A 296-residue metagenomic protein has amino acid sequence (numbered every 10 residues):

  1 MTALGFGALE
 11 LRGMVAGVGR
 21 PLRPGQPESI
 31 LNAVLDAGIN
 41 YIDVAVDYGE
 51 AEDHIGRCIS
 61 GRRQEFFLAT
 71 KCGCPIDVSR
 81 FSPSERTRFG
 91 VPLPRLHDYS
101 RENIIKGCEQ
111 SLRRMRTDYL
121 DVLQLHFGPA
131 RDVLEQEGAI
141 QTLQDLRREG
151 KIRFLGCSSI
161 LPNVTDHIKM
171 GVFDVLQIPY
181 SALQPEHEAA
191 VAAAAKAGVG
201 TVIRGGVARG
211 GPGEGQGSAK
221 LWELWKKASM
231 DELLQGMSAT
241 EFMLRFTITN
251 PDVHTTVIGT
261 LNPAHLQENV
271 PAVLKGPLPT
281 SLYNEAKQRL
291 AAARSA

Functional and structural regions predicted by a protein language model:
M1-V78: N-terminal binding-site loop/beta-alpha segment at the start of enzyme catalytic domains that lines or forms
F6, V34, I42, I55 (+9 more regions): Conserved, mostly hydrophobic/aromatic
L9-L11, A45-D47, K71-P75, L125-A130 (+4 more regions): Active-site beta-loop-alpha junctions enriched in small/polar residues
R12-V15, G19-L22, N32, S84-S181 (+2 more regions): Glycine/proline-rich, positively charged, aromatic-decorated active-site loop/lid region on the catalytic face
I30-L35, I39-N40, M170, A189-A296: Structured C-terminal cap/extension of enzyme domains
D36, G56-F67, L112-R116, R147 (+2 more regions): Acidic (Asp/Glu)-rich catalytic clusters
N40-V46, R153-G156, V175-I178, T255-V257: Short catalytic-loop micro-motif centered on adjacent basic/acidic residues
E65-L68, F173-S181, G276-N284: Short hydrophobic/aromatic-enriched beta-strand-loop microsegments
